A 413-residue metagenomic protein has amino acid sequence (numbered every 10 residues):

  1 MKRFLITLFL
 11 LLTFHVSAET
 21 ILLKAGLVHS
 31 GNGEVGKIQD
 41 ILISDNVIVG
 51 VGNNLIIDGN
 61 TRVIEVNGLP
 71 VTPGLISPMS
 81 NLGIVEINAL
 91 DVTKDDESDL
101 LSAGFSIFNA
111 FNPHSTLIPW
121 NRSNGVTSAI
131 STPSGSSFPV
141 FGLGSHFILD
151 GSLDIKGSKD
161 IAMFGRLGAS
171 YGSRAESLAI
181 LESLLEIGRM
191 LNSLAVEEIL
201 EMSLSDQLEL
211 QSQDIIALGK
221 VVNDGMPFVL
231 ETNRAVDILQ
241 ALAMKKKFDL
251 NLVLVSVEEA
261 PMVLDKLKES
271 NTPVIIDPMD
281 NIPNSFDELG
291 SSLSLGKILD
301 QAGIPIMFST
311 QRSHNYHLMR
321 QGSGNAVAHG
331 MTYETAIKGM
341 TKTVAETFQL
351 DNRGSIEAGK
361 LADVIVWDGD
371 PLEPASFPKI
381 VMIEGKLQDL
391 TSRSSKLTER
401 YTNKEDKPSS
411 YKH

Functional and structural regions predicted by a protein language model:
F4-T13: Sec-dependent N-terminal signal peptides
V16-T20: Boundary at the C-terminal end of the N-terminal hydrophobic targeting segment
I21-L23, I57-F108, S123: Replace "His-x-His-based motif
G26-H29, K37, A358-Y401: C-terminal cap of metal-dependent C-N hydrolases
V28, N32-T72: Histidine-rich, glycine-flanked metal-binding segment
I87-N88, V92-D96, L101-G104, P227 (+2 more regions): His/Asp/Glu-enriched, well-ordered alpha-helical/loop segment that forms or immediately abuts the divalent-metal
R122-L239, A243-L252: Polyanionic/metal-chelating signatures
A169, M202-S292, M307, E346 (+2 more regions): Active-site core of metal-dependent hydrolases
